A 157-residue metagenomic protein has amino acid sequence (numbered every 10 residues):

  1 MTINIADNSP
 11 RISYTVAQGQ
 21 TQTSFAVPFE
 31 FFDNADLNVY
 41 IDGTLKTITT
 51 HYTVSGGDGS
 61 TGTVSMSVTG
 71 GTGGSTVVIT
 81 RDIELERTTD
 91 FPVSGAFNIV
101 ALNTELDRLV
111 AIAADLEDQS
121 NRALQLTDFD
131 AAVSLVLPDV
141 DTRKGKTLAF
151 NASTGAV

Functional and structural regions predicted by a protein language model:
M1-D36, G43, T47: Short, intrinsically disordered N-terminal pre-domain segments
T2-A6, S60, G74-V157: Non-transmembrane elongated oligomeric "stalk/shaft" segments that connect baseplates/barrels to distal
T15-T21, T53-T61, F129, A152: Short, ordered beta-strand-loop transition motifs
V16, G70-G71: Hydrophobic beta-strand core residues of beta-sandwich domains
P28-F31, G43, V68-G70, R81 (+1 more regions): Non-cytosolic beta-sheet module surface loops
F32-N34, T72, E86: A cross-taxa feature marking solvent-exposed loop/turn segments within ectodomains of secreted and single-pass membrane
D36-G70: Extracellular/luminal ectodomains and secreted, surface-exposed scaffolds of diverse proteins
